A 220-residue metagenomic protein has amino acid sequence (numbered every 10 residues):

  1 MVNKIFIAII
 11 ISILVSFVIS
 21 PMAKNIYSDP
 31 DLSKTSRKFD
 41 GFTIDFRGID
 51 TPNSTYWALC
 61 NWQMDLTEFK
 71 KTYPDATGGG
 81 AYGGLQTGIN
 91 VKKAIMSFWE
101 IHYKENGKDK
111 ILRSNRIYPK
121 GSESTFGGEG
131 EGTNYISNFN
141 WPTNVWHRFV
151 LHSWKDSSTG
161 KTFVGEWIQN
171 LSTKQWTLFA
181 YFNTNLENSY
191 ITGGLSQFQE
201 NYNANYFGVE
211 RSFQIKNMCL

Functional and structural regions predicted by a protein language model:
M1-K4: Positively charged n-region of N-terminal signal peptides that target proteins for export
A8-S16: Bacterial N-terminal signal peptides
M22-G121: Secretory/extracellular carbohydrate-interaction modules and structurally similar beta-sandwich "look-alikes"
F46-D50, E100, S153-K155, N170 (+1 more regions): Short beta-strand segments enriched in hydrophobic/aromatic residues within well-folded beta-rich domains
S124-R148: Short, aromatic/His-centered strand-loop micro-motif at the edge of beta-sheets
W141-L178: Carbohydrate-binding surfaces in secreted/extracellular proteins
F179, N183-V209: Flexible glycan-contacting loops in extracellular carbohydrate-active proteins
F207-L220: Exposed low-complexity, polar/acidic, P/S/T/G-rich flexible segments that act as propeptides, protease-susceptible
